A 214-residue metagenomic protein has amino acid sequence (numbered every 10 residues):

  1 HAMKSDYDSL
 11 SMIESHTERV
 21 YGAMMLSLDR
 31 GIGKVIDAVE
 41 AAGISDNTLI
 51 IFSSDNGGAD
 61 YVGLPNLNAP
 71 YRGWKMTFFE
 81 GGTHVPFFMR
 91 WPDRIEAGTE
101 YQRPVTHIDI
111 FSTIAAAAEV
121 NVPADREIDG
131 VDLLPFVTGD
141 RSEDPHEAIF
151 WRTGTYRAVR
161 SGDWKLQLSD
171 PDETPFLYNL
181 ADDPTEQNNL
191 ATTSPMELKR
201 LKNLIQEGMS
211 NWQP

Functional and structural regions predicted by a protein language model:
H1-L10, E40-L49, E80, V137: Active-site regions of oxyanion-processing enzymes, predominantly non-cytosolic
H1-V20, A59-D60, P65-A69: Active-site His/acidic residue clusters
S15, R19-D29, Y101-I108, E127 (+1 more regions): Soluble non-cytosolic domains of exported or imported proteins
G22, I32-I36, E40, F111-A115 (+4 more regions): Non-transmembrane alpha-helical segments in soluble domains of secreted/periplasmic/extracellular proteins
M25, I32, L49-S54, F87-F88 (+3 more regions): Beta-strand elements within well-structured catalytic alpha/beta cores of enzymes that handle phosphate/sulfate esters
S27-G63: Metal-dependent active-site segment of extracytoplasmic phospho-/sulfohydrolases and closely related
I44-I50, V85, D144-H146, S161-W164: Loop/turn elements at helix/coil->beta-strand transitions in domains of secreted/extracellular proteins
G58-E80, I95-T99, R103-L180, G208-P214: C-terminal cap/loop subdomain of S1 sulfatases and analogous C-terminal strand-loop tails that border
